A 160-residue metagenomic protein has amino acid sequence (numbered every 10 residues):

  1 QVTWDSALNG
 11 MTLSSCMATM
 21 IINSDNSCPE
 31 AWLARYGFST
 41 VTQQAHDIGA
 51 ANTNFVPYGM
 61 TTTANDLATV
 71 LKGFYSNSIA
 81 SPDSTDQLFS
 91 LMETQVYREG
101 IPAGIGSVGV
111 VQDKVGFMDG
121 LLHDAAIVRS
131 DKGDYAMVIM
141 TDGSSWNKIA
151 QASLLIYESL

Functional and structural regions predicted by a protein language model:
Q1-S14, A18: Active-site-proximal loop and beta-strand segments within enzyme catalytic domains
M17-T19, C28-L160: Penicillin-recognizing serine hydrolase domain
